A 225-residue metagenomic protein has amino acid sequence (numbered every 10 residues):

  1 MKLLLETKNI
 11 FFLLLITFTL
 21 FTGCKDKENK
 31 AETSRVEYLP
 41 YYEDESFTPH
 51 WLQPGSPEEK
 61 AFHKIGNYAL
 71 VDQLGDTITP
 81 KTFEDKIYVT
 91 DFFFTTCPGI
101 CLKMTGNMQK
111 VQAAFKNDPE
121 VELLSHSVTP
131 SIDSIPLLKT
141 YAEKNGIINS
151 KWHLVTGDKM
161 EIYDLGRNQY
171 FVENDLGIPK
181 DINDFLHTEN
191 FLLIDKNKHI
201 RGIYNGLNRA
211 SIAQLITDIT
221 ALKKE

Functional and structural regions predicted by a protein language model:
K2-N67, E225: N-terminal targeting signals for export/organelle localization
H63-I65, K86-I87, L186-T188: Short, small/polar residue-rich loop motifs at catalytic or cofactor-binding pockets
A69-L70, L193: Hydrophobic beta-strand positions
I78-M108, L123-L124: Short active-site neighborhood of thiol/selenol oxidoreductases, capturing the structured segment around
T105-L165: Structural microenvironment flanking redox-active thiols in thiol-disulfide oxidoreductases
W152, R167-D175, L186-L192: Structural micro-motif
G177-E225: Thiol-/selenol-based redox modules, centered on thioredoxin-like and closely related oxidoreductase domains
